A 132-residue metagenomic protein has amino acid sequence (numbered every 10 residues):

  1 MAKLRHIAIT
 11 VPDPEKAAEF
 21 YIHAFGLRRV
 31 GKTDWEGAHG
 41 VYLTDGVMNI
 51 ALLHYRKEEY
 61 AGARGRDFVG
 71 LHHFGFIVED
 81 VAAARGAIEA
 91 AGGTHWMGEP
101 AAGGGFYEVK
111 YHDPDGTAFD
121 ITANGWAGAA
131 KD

Functional and structural regions predicted by a protein language model:
M1-A18, L71-F76, G125-D132: N-terminal beta-strand motif that seeds the catalytic metal site of vicinal oxygen chelate
A2, T10-I50: Core segments of cupin and vicinal oxygen chelate
L4, A38-G40, L71, F106: Conserved positions at the start
G37-A38, E58-A63, M97, G128-A130: A short, acidic/glycine-rich surface segment
Y42, R85-D132: Vicinal oxygen chelate
G46-I50, K57-E59, V81-A83: Short, charged/polar surface micro-motifs in flexible loops or helix N-caps
F74-I88: Mid-chain, well-packed structural core segment of small domains
